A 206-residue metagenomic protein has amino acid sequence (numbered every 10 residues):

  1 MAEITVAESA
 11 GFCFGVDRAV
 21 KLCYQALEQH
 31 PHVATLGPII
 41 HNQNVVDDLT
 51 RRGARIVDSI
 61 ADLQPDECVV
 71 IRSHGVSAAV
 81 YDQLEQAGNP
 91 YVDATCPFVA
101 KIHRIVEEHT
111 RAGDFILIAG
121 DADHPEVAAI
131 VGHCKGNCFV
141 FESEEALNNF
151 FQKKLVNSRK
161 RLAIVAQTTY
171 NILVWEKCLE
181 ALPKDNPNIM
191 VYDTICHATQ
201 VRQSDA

Functional and structural regions predicted by a protein language model:
M1-A206: The feature marks the mature, well-folded catalytic cores of soluble enzymes
